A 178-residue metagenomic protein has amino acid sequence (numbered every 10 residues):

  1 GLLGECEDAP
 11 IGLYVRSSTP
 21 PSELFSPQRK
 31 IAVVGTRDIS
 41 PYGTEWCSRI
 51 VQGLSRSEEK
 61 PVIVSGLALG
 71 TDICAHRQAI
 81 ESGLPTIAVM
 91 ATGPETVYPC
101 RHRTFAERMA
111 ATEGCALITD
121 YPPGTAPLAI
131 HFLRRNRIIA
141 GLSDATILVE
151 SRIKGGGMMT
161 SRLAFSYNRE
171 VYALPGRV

Functional and structural regions predicted by a protein language model:
G1-V178: Glycine-biased, small-residue-rich flexible motifs in mid-sequence functional cores and linkers
